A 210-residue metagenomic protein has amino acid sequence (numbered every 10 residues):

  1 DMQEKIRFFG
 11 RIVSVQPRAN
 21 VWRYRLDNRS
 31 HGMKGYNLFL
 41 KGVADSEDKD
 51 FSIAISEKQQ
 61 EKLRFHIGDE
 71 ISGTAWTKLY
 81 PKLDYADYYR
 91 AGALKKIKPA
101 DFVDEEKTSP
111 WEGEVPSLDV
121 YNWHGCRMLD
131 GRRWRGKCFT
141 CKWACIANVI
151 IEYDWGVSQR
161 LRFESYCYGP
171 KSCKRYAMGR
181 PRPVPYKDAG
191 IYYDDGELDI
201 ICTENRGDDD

Functional and structural regions predicted by a protein language model:
M2-G35, C138-C141: Structural detector for short beta-strands of small beta-barrel domains
F9-I12, S52, S72-T74, Y88: Conserved beta-strand residues within beta-sheet cores
R11, V15-R18, V43, K78 (+2 more regions): Residue-level recognition of beta-strand microenvironments
V21-I53, Y153-V157, L161-Y168: OB-fold (S1/OB) nucleic-acid-binding surfaces
S52-S56, F139: Short, solvent-exposed interaction modules
S56-T74: Short nucleic-acid-contacting surface segments enriched for D/E, G, S/T with interspersed K/R
W76-G113: OB-fold/S1-family single-stranded nucleic acid-binding modules
D101-D210: Nucleic-acid-binding small beta-barrel platforms of the OB/S1 family and closely associated recruitment extensions
